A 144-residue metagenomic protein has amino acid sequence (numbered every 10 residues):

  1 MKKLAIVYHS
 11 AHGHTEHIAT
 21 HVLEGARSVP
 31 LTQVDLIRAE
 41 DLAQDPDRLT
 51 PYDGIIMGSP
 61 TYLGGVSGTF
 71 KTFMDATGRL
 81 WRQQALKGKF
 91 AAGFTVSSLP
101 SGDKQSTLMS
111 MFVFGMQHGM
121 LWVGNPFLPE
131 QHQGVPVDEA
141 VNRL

Functional and structural regions predicted by a protein language model:
K2-L4, H14-H17, H21-A39, D47-S59 (+1 more regions): FMN-binding flavodoxin-like domain, especially the glycine-rich phosphate-binding loop
Y8-H12: Aromatic-flanked redox-active Cys/Sec active sites in thiol-based oxidoreductases, especially the WC-centered
